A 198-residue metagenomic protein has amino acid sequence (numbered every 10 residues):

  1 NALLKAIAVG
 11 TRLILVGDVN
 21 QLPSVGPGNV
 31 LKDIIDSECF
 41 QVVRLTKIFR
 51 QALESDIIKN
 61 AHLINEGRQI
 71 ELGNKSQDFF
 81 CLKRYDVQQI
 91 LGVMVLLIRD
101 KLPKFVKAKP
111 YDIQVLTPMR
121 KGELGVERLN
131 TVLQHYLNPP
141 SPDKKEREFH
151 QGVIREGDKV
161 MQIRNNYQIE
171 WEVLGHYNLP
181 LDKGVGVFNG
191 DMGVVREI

Functional and structural regions predicted by a protein language model:
A2-L3: A short acidic, amphipathic alpha-helical/loop segment
A6, T11, V16-G184: Conserved helicase motor core of P-loop NTPases
G190-M192: Terminal-proximal interaction/regulatory segments of ATP-powered molecular machines
